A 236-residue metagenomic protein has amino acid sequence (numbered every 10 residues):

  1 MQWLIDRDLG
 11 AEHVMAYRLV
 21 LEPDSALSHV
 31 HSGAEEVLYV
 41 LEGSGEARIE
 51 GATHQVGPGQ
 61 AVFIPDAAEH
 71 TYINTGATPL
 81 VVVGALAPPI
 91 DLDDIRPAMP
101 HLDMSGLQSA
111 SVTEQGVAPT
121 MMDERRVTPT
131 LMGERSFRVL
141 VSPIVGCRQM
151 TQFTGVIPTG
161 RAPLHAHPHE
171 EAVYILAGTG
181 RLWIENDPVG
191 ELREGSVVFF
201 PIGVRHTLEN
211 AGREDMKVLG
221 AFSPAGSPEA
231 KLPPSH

Functional and structural regions predicted by a protein language model:
M1-H13, D93-Q149, K231-H236: A short, N-terminal "cap"/entry segment at the start of jelly-roll beta-barrel domains of the cupin/DSBH fold
M1-I5, Y17-S32, E134-F137, Q152-H167: Conserved short histidine dyad/triad with adjacent acidic residue
R18, F63, A77-D94, Q152 (+2 more regions): A short hydrophobic beta-strand segment most commonly corresponding to one strand of the jelly-roll/cupin
G33-G45, E50, P168-R181, E185: Glycine- and acidic-residue-biased ligand/ion/polar-headgroup-sensing regions
G51-D66, N186-I202: Short acidic-glycine-tyrosine-enriched beta hairpin
A68-T71, V204-T207: Short, charged beta-turn/beta-strand-edge "cap" motif at the junction between a beta-strand and an adjacent loop
I73-T75, N210-A211: Asparagine-centered strand-capping/turn motif at beta-strand->loop junctions
